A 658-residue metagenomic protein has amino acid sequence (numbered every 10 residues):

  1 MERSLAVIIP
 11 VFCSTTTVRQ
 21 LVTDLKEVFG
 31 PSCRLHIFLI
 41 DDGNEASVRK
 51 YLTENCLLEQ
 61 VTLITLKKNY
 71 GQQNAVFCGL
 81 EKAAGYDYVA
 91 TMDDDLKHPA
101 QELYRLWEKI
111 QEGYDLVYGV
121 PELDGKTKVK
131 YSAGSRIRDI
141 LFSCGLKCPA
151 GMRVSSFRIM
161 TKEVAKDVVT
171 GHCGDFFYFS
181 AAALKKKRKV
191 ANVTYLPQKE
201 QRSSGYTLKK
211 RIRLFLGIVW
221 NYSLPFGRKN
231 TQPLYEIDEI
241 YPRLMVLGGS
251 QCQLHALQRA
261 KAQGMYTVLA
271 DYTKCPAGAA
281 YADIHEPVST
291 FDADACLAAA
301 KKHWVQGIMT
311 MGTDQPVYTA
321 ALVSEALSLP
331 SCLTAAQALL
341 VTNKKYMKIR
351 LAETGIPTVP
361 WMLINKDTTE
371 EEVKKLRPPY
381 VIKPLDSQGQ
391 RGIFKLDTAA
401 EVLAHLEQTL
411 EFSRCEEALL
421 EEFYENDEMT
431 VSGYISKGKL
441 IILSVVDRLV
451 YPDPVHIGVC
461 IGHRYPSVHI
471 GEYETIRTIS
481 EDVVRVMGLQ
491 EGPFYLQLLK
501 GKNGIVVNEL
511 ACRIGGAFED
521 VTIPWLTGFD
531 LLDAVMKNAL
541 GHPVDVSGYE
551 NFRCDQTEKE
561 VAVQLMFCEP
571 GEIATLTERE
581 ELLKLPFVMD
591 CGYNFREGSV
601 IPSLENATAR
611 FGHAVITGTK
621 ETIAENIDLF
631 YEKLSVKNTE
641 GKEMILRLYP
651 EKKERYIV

Functional and structural regions predicted by a protein language model:
M1-S4, S14-T16, Q20, A181-E239: Hydrophobic helical membrane-anchoring modules
C33-N44, I64-T65: Short beta-strand/loop segment that forms part of the nucleotide-sugar
D41-K50, L96-K97: A conserved acidic beta->alpha catalytic loop
K67-K68, Q73-A83, Y88, A100-F177 (+2 more regions): Acceptor/aglycone-binding surface of glycosyltransferases and processive sugar-polymer synthases
T231-Q337, H542-P543, E550-N551, C568 (+2 more regions): ATP-binding N-terminal substructure of ATP-dependent carboxylate-amine bond-forming enzymes
E325-G392: A conserved helix-loop-beta module that forms one wall/lid of the active-site cleft in ATP-utilizing catalytic domains
I393-N503, C512-I514: Internal nucleotide-binding/catalytic subdomain
T475-L496, K502, A511-L576: Active-site "cap" helix and flanking loop/linker of ATP-utilizing ligase/carboxylase catalytic domains
